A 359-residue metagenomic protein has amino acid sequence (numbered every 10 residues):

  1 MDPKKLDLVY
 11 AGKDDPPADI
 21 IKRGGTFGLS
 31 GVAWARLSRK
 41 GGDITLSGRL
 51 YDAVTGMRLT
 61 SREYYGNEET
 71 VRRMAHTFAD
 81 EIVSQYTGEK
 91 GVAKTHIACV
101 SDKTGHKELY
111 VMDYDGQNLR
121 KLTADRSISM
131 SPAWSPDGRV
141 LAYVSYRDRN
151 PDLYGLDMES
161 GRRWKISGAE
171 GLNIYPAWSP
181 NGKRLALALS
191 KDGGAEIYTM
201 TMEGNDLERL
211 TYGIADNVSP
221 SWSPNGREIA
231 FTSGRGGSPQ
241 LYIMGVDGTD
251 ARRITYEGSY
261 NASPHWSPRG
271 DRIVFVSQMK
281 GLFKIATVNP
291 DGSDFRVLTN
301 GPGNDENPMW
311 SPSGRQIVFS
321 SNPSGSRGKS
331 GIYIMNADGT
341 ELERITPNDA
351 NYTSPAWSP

Functional and structural regions predicted by a protein language model:
M1, V32-R36, T45-Y51, T60-E63 (+2 more regions): Soluble periplasmic/extracytoplasmic beta-strand elements of cell-envelope proteins
M1-K22, A33-R39: Short beta-strand->alpha-helix linker/helix-N-cap micro-motif that forms a surface specificity/interaction loop
V54, D113-Q117, D157-G161, T201-N205 (+3 more regions): Short loop/turn segments that connect beta-strands within beta-propeller blades
V54-T123: C-terminal/domain-edge helix-coil "capping" segments
L59, R120, W164, L207-E208 (+3 more regions): A structural motif specific to WD40 beta-propellers
K90, S101-E108, D125-S127, V144-L153 (+14 more regions): A flexible loop/linker signature enriched in serine peptidases of the S9 family
I97, G138-L141, G182-A186, G226-A230 (+2 more regions): Hydrophobic beta-strand positions that form the internal "hydrophobic ladder" of WD40/Gbeta-like beta-propeller blades
